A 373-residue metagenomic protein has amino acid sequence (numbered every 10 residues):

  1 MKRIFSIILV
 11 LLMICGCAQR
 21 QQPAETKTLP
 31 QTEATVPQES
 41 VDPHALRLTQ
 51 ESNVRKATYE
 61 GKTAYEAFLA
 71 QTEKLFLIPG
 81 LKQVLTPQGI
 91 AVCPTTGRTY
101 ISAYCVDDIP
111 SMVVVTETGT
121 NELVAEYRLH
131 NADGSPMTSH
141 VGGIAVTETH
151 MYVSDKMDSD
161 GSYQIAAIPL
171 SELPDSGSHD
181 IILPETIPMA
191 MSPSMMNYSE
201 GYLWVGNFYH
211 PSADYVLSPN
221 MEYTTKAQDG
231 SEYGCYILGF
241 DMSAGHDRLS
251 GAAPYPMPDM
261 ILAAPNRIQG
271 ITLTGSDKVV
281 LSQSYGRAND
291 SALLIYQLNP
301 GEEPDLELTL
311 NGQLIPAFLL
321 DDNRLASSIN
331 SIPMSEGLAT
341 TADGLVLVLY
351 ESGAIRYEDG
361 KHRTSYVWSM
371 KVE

Functional and structural regions predicted by a protein language model:
A18-I78, T364-E373: Sequence/structural signature of beta-propeller modules and their immediately flanking N-terminal secretory/stalk
E73-P110: Beta-strand-rich domains and repeat architectures in extracellular enzymes and scaffolds, especially beta-propellers
I78-Q83, R128-P136, P184-M189, D259-A264 (+1 more regions): Surface loop/turn motifs at the tips and blade-to-blade linkers of beta-strand repeat domains
L81, T86-Q88, M112-V114, T118-T149: Blade-loop segments of beta-propeller domains
V84-G89, S135-G143, I187-Y198, P265-G270 (+1 more regions): Repeated scaffold domains used in trafficking and secretory/extracellular systems, primarily beta-propellers
C105, M157-S159, S171, Y209-P211 (+2 more regions): Residue-level signature of beta-propeller blades and closely related beta-rich strand-turn architectures in secreted
P110-N121, S162-S176, P219-G245, D290-N311 (+1 more regions): Beta-propeller blade signature
I261-D322, S328, M334-E336: Loop/turn-rich, solvent-exposed surfaces of beta-rich toroidal or solenoidal domains
